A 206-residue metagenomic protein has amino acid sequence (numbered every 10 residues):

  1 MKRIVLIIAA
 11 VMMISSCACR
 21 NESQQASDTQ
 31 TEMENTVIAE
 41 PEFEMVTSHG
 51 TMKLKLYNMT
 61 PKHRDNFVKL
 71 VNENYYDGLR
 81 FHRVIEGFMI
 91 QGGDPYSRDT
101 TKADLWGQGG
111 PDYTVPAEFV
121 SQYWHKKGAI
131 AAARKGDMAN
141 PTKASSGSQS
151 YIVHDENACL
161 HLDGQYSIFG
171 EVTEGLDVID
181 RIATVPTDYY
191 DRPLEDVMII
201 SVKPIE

Functional and structural regions predicted by a protein language model:
I4-M13: Sec-dependent N-terminal signal peptides
C17-E206: Cyclophilin-like peptidyl-prolyl cis-trans isomerases
